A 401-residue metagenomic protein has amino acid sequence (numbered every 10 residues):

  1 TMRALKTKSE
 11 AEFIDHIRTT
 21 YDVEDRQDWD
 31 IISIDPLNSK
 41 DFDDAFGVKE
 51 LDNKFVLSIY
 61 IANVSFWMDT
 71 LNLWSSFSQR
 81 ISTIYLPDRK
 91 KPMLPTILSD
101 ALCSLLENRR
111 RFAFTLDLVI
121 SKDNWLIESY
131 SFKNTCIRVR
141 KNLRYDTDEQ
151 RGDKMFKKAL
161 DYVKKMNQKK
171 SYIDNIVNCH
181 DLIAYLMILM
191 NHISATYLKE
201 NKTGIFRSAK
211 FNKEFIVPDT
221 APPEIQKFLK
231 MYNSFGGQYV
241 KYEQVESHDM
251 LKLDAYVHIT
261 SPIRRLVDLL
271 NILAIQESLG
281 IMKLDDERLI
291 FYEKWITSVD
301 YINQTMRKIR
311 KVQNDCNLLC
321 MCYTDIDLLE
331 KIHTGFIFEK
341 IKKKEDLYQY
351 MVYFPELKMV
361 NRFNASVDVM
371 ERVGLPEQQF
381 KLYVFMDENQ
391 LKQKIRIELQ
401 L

Functional and structural regions predicted by a protein language model:
T1-L5: Boundary/activation segment at the start of structured domains
E10-M370, L375-Q400: Electropositive polyanion-binding surfaces
